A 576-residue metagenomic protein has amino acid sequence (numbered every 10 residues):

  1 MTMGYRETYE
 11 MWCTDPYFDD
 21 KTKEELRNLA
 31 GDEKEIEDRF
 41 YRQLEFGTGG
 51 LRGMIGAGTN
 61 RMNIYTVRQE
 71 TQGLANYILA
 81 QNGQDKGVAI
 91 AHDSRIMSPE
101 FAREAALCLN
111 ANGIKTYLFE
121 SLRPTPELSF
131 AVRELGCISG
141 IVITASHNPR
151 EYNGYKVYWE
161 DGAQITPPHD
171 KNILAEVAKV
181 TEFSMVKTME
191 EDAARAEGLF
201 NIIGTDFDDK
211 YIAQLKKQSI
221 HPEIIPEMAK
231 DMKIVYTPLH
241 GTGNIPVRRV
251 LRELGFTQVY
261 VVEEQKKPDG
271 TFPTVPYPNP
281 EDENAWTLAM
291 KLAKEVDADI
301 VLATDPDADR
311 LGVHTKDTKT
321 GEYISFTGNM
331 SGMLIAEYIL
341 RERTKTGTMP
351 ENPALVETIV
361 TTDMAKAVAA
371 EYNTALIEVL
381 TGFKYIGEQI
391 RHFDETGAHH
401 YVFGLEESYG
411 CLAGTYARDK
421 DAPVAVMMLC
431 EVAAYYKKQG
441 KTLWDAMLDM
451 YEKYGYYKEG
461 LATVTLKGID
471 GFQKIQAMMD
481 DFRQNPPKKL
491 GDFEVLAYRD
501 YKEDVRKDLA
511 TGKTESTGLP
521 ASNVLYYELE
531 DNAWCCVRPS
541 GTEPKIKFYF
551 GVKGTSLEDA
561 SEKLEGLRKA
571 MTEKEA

Functional and structural regions predicted by a protein language model:
G4-A105, A194-D231: An N-terminal, well-structured beta->alpha segment
C13, E35-F40, L44, N153-A285 (+1 more regions): Gly/Ser/Thr-enriched, mixed-charge loops and adjacent short helices that form phosphate/oxyanion-binding elements
F40-N60, A145-N148, I234, P238-V250 (+4 more regions): Conserved phosphate/anionic-ligand binding catalytic regions in large, soluble enzymes, centered on
G87-D93, K233-Y236, L412, G551: Short glycine-rich or small-residue beta-strand-to-loop segments that form or flank ligand, phosphate, metal/Fe-S
A89-Y152, G255-V313: N-terminal small/polar loop signature for handling phosphorylated ligands or for N-terminal nucleophile
F101-L109, Y152-W159, D309-N329, A365: Short Gly/Thr/Asp-enriched flexible loops that form oxyanion-binding sites at enzyme active sites
Y158-T188, N329-N352, E357-K366, A422 (+1 more regions): Glycine-rich phosphate-binding loop plus the immediately following alpha-helix
K294, A298-I300, E322-I324, E342-R538 (+4 more regions): Phosphate-binding and adjacent anionic-ligand microenvironments
